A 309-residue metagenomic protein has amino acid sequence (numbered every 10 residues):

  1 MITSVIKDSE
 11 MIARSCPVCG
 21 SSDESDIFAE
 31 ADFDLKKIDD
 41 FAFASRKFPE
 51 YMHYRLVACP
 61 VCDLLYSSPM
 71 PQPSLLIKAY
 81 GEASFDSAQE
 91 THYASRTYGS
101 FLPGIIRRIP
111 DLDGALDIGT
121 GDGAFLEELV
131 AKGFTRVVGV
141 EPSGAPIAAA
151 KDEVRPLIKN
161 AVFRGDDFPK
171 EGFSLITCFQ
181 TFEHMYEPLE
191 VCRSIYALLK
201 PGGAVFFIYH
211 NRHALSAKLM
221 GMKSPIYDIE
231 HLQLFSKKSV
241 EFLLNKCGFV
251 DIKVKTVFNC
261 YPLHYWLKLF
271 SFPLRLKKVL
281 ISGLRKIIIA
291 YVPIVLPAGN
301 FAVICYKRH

Functional and structural regions predicted by a protein language model:
M1-F179, L189-C192, T256-V257, A298-A302 (+1 more regions): Conserved N-terminal segment of class I S-adenosyl-L-methionine
R14, K253, V257-F258, S271-Y306: Rossmann-like AdoMet/SAM-dependent catalytic core
E30-D40, F207-Q233, K238-L244, L267-S271: Short, glycine-/aromatic-enriched active-site segment of Class I SAM-dependent methyltransferases
R136, V205-F206: A short hydrophobic/small-residue beta-strand
F179-Y186, E230: Short catalytic micro-motifs in class I SAM-dependent methyltransferases
Y186-E190, A217: Short N-terminal helix/helix-N-cap motif within the alpha/beta-hydrolase-1
L189-A204: A short glycine-rich, Lys/Arg-flanked "PGG" loop and its adjoining helix->strand segment in the class I
